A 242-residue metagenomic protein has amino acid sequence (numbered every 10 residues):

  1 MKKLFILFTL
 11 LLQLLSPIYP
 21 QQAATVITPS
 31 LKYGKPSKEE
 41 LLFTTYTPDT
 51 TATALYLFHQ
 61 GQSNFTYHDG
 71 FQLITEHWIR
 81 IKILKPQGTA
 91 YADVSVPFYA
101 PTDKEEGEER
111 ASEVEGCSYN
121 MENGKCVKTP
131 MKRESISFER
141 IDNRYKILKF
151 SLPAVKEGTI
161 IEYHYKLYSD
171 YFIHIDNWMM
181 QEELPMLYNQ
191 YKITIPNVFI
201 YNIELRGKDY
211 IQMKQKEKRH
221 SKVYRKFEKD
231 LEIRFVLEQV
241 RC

Functional and structural regions predicted by a protein language model:
M1-I27: Bacterial Sec-dependent N-terminal signal peptides
Q21-C242: Beta-strand-rich, non-transmembrane domain signature
